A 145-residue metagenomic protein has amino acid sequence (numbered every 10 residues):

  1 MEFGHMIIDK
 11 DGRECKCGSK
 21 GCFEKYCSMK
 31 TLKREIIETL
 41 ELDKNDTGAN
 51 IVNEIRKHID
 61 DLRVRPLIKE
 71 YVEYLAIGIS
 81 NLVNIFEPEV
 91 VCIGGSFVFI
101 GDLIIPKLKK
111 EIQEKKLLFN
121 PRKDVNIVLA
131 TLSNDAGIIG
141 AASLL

Functional and structural regions predicted by a protein language model:
M1-D11: Acidic, glycine-rich loop-and-beta core segments that form the ion-binding/anion-interacting portion of active sites
K10-E14, S19-L145: ATP-binding/phosphotransfer module of carbohydrate and carboxylate kinases, centering on a glycine-rich
